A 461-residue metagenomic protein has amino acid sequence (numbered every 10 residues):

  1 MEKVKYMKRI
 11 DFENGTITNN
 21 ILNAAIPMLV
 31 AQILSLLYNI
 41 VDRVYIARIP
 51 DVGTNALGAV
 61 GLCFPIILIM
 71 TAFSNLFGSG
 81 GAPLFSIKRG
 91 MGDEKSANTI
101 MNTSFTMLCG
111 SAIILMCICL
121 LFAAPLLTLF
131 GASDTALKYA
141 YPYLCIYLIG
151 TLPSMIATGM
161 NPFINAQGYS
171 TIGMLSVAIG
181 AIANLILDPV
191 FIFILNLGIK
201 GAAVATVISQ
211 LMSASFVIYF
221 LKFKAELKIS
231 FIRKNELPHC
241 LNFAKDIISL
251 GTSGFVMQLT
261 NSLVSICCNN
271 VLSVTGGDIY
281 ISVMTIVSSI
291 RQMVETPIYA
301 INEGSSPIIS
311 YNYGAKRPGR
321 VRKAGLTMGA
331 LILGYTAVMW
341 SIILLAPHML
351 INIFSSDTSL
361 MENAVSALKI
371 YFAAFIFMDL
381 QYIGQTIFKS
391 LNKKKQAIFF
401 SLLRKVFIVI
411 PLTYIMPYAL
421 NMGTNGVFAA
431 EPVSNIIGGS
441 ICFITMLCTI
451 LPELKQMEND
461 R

Functional and structural regions predicted by a protein language model:
M1-A25, F85-G150, I194-G251, I309-A374 (+1 more regions): Short alpha-helical transmembrane segments in multi-pass integral membrane proteins
F12-V52, P65-G80, L84, C109-M116 (+5 more regions): N-terminal transmembrane alpha-helices
N23-D42, I146, G180, S209-S213 (+4 more regions): Transmembrane helical elements of multi-pass membrane transporters/channels
A31, S35, N39-I46, T71-G78 (+17 more regions): Alpha-helical transmembrane segments and their lipid-water interface positions in multi-pass membrane proteins
I33, L37-L57, L127-D134, V190-L197 (+5 more regions): Helix-terminus/linker motif at the lipid-water interface of multi-pass membrane proteins
T54-P65, A140, L144, A203 (+3 more regions): Small-residue hotspots at the loop-to-helix junctions and early N-terminal turns of transmembrane alpha-helices
L57-C117, S154-G173, N269, I281-S341 (+2 more regions): Small-residue-rich hydrophobic transmembrane alpha-helices
N75-G78, Y147-N165, G173-N184, A202-V217 (+5 more regions): Short runs within selected transmembrane alpha-helices of multi-pass transporters and secretion channels
